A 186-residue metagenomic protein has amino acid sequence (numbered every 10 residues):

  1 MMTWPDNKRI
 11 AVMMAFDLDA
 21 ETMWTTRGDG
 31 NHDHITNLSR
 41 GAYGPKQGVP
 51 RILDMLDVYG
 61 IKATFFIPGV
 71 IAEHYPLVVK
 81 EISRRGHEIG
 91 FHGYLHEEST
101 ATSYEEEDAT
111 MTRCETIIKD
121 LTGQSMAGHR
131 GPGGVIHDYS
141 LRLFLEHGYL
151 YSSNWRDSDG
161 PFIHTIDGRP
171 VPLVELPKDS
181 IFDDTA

Functional and structural regions predicted by a protein language model:
M1-G128, G133-D179: Catalytic alpha-helical scaffold of carbohydrate-active enzymes acting on polysaccharides/glycoconjugates
D179-A186: Catalytic grooves of carbohydrate-active enzymes
